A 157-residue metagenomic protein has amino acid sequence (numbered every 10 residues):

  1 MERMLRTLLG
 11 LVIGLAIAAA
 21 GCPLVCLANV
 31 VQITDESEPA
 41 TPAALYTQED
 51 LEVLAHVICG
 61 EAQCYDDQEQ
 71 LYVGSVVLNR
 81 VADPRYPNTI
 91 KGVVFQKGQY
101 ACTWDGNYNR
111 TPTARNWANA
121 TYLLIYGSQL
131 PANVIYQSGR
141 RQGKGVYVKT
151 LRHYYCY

Functional and structural regions predicted by a protein language model:
M1-E49: N-terminal secretory targeting signals
I33-Y157: Bacterial extracytoplasmic/cell-wall-associated proteins, especially those involved in peptidoglycan
